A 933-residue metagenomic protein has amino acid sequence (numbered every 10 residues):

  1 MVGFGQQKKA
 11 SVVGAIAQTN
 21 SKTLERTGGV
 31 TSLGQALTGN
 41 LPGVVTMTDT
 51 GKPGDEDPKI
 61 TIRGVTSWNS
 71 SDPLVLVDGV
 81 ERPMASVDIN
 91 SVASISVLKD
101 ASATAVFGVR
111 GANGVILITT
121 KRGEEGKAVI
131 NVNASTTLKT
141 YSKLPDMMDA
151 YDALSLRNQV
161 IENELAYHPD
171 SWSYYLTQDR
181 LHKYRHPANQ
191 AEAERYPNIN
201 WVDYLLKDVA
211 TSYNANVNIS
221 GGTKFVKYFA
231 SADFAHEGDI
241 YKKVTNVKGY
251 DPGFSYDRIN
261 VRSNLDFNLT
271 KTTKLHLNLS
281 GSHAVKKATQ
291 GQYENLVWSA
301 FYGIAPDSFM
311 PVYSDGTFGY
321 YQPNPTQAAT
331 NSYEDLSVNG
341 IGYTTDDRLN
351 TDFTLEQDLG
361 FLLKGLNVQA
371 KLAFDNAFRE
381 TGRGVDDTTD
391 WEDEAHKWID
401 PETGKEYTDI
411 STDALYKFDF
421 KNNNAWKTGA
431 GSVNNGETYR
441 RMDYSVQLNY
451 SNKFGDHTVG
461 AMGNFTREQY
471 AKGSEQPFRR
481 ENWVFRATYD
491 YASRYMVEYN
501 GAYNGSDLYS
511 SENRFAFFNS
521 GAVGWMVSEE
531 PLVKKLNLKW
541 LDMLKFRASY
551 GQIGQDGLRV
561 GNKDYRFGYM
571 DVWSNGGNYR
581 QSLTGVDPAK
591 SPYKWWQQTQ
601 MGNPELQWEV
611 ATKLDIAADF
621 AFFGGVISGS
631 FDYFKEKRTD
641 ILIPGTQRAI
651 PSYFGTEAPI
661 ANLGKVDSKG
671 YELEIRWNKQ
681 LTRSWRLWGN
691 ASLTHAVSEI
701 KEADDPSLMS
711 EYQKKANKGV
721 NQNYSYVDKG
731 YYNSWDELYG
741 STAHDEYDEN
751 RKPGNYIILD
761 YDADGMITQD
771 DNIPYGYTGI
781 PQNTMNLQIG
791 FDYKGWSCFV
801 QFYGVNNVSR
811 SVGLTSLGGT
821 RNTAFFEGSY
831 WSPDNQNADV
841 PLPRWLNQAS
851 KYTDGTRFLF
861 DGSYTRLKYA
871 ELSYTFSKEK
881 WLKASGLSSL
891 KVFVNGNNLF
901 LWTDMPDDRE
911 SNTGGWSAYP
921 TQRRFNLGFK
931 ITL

Functional and structural regions predicted by a protein language model:
M1-V261, L275, T656, W685: Short, small/polar-rich motifs associated with maturation and membrane association, primarily at protein termini
L24-T27, D72, N264, N268-L269 (+8 more regions): Extracellular/periplasmic, surface-exposed regions of secreted and cell-surface proteins
V75, Y761, I789-F791: Short aromatic-centered micro-motifs
N131-E192, G291-Q292, N562-M570, N678-G779: Conserved small-residue
Y141-L144, A193-D233, E237-Y241, P252-T330 (+10 more regions): Flexible loop and strand-edge segments within Gram-negative outer membrane beta-barrel domains
P169, S173, A191, T317 (+3 more regions): Extracytoplasmic gating/loop element in the C-terminal half of outer-membrane beta-barrel translocons and assembly
K364, T778-S811: Glycine-rich, aromatic-lined ligand/substrate-binding cores of catalytic and carbohydrate-binding domains
